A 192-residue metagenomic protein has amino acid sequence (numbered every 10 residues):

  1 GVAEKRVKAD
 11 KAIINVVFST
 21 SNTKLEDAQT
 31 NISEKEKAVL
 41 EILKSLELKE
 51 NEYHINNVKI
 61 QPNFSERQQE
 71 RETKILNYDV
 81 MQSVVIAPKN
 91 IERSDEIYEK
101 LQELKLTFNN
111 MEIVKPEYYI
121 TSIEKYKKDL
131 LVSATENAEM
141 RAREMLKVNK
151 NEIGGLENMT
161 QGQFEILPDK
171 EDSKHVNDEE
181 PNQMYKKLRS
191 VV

Functional and structural regions predicted by a protein language model:
G1-V192: Short, charge-dense linear interaction motifs
